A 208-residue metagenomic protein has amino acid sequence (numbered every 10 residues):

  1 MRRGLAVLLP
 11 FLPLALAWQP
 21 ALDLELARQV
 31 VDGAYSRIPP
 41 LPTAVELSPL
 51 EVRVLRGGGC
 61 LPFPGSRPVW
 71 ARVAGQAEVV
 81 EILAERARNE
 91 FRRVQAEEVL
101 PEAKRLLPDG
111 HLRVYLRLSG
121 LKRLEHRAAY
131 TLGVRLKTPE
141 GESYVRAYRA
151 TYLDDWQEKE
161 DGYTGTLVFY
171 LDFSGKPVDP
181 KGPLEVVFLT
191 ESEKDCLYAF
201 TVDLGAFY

Functional and structural regions predicted by a protein language model:
G4-A15: Sec-dependent N-terminal signal peptides
W18-Y208: Conserved functional micro-motifs across diverse proteins
